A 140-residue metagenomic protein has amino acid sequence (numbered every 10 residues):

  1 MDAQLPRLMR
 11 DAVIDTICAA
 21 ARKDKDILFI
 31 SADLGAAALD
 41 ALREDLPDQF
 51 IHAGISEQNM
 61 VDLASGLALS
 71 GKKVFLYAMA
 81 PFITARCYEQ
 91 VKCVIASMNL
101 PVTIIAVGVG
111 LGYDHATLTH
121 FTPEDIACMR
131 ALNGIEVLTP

Functional and structural regions predicted by a protein language model:
M1-P140: Thiamine diphosphate
